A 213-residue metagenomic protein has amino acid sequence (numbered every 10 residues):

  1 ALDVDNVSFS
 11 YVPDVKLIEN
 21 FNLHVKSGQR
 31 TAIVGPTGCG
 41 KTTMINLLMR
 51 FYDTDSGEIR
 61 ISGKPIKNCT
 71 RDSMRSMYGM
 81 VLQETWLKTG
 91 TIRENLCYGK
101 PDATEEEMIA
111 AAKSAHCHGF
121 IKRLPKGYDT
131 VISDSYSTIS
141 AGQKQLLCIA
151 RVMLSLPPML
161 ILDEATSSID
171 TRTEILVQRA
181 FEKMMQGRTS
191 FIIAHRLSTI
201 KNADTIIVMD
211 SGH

Functional and structural regions predicted by a protein language model:
A1-H213: ABC-type nucleotide-binding domain
